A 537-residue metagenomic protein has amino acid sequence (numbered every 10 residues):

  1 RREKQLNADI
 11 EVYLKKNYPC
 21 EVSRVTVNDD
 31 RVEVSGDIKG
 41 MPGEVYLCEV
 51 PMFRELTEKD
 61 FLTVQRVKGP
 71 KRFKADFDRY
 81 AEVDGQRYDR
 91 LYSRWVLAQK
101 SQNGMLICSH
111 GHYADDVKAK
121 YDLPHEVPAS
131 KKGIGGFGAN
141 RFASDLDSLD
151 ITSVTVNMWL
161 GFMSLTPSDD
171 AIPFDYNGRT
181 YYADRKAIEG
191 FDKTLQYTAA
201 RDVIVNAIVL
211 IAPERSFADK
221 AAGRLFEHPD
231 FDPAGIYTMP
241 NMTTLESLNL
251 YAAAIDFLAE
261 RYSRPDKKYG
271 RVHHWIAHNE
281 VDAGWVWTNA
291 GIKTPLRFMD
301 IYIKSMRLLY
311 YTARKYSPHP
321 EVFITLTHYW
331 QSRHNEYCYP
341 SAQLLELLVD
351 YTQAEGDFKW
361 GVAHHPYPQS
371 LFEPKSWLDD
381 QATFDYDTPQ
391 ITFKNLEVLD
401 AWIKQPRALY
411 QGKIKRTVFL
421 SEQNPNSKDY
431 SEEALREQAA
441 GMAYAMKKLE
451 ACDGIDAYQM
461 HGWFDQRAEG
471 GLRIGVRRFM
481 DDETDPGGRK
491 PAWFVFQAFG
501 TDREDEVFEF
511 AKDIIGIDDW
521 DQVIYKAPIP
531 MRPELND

Functional and structural regions predicted by a protein language model:
R2-V27, T501: Short, compositionally biased P/S/T/A/G/V-rich stretches that sit at domain boundaries
V27-M41: Aromatic/hydrophobic beta-strand junction motif of beta-rich domains
E33, D78-D84, M105-F162: Boundary/entry segment of secreted carbohydrate-active catalytic domains
Q65-G85: Aromatic sugar-binding surface patches on proteins that engage polysaccharides or sugar-phosphate polymers
Q86-L106: Short, aromatic- and glycine-rich surface loops/edge beta-strands on solvent-exposed regions
N140-A143, Y251-A254, A259-R261, R271 (+1 more regions): Noncatalytic carbohydrate-binding groove/subsite architecture in carbohydrate-active enzymes
T152-R333, Q369-S370, D465-G470: Substrate-binding cleft and catalytic face of glycoside hydrolase catalytic domains, especially the flexible beta-alpha
A171, D230-A234, R271, I276 (+2 more regions): Aromatic-rich peripheral "rim/lid" segments of glycoside hydrolase catalytic domains that contact and position glycan
